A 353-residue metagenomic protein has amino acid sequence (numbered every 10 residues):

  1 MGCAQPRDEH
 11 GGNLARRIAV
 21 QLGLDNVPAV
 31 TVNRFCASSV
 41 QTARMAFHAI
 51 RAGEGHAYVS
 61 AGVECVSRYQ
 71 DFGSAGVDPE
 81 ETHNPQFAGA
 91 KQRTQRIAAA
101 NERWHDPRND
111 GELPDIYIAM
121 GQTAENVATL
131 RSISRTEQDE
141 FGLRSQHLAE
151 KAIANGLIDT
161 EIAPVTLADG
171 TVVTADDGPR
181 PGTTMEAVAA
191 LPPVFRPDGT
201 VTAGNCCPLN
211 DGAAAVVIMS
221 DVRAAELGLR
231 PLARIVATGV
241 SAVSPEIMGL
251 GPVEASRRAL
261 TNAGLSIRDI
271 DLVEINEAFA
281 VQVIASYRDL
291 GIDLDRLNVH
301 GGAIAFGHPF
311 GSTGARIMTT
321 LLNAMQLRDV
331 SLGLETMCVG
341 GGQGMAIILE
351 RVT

Functional and structural regions predicted by a protein language model:
M1-Y58, V63-P85, I162-A175, E246-I247 (+1 more regions): Conserved beta-ketoacyl condensing-enzyme motif
C3-Y58, D115-I118, G182-P208, D289-R316 (+2 more regions): Conserved catalytic cysteine-centered active-site region of acyl-thioester-dependent Claisen-condensing enzymes
P6, Q122-E125, V236-A305: Active-site pocket-lining segment
L14-I18, T42, M120-V127, L143-L148 (+4 more regions): Short, well-ordered amphipathic alpha-helical segments that serve as non-catalytic structural scaffolds within diverse
V30, R34-E64, F72, A128-L157 (+4 more regions): Active-site-proximal alpha-helical scaffold in enzymes
A57-N126: Flexible glycine-/small-residue-enriched beta->alpha junction loops that bind anionic phosphate/pyrophosphate groups
I97-E102, T129, M185-L250, E254 (+5 more regions): Condensing-enzyme catalytic core mediating Claisen C-C bond formation in acyl metabolism
E137-E226, D289, L294-R296: N-terminal extracellular/periplasmic Venus flytrap/periplasmic-binding protein-like
